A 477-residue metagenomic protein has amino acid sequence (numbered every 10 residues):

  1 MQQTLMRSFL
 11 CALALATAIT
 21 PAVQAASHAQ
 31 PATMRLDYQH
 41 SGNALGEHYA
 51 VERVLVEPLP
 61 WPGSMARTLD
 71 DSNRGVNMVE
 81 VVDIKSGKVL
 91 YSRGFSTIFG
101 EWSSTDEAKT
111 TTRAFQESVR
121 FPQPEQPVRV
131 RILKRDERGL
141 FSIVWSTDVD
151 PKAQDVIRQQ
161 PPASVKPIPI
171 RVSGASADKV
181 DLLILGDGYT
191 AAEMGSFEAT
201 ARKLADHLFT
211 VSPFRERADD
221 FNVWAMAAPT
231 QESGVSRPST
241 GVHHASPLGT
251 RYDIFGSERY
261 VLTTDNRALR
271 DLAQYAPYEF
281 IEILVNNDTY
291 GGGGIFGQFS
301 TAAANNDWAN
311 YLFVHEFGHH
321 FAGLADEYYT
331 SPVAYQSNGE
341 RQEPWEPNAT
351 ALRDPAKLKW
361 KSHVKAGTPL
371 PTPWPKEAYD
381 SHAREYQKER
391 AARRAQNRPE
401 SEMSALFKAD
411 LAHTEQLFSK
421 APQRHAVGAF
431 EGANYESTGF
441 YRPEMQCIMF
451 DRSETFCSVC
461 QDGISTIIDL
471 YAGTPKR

Functional and structural regions predicted by a protein language model:
S8-T20: Bacterial N-terminal signal peptides
A26-Q116: N-terminal prosegments of processed precursors
A29-H40, A44-A50, Y328-R477: Replace "(M1/M4/M9/M12/WLM)" with "(e.g., M1/M4/M8/M9/M12/M26/WLM)" and add "not limited to" to clarify scope
K109-S176: Extended acidic/polar, glycine-enriched regions that form or flank non-catalytic beta-rich accessory modules
Q154-R215, A225-V235: Fold-level signature of zinc-dependent metallopeptidase catalytic domains
S196, G293-E316: Short pre-active-site segment immediately N-terminal to the catalytic Zn-binding motif
D220-F296: Active-site-proximal segments of metallohydrolase catalytic domains
F317-V333: Catalytic Zn2+-binding segment of zinc metalloproteases
